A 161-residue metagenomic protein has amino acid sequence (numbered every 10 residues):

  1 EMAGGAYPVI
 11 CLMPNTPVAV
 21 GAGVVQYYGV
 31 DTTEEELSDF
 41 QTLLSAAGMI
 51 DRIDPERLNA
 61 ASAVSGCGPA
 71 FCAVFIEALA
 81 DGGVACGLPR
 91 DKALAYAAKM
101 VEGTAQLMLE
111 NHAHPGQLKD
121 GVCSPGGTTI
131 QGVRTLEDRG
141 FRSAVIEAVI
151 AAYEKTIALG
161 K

Functional and structural regions predicted by a protein language model:
M2-P8, V24-A61, C72-E110: Internal alpha-helical scaffold of NAD(P)-dependent oxidoreductase catalytic cores
V9, L58-A63, P115-D120: Short pre-catalytic strand/loop immediately N-terminal to key active-site residues, enriched for Gly-Thr
A19-G23, A60-S62, Q131: A short acidic, helix-capping loop that chelates divalent metal ions and anchors anionic groups
A98-K161: NAD(P)-dependent Rossmann-like dehydrogenase/reductase catalytic/cofactor-binding core
